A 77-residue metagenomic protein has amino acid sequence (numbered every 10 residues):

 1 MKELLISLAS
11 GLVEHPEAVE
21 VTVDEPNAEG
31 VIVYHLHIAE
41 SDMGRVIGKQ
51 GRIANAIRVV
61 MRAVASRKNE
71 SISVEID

Functional and structural regions predicted by a protein language model:
M1-M43, K49, N55-D77: RNA-contacting regions in translation and RNA-metabolism proteins, encompassing KH/S1 modules where present
